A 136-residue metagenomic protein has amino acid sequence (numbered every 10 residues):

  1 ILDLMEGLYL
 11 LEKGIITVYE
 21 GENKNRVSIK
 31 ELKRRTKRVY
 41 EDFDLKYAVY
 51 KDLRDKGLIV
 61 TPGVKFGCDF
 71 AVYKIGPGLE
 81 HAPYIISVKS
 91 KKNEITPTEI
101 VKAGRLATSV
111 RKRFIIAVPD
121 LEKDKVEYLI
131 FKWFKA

Functional and structural regions predicted by a protein language model:
I1-Y50, I59, L79, P83-A136: Conserved phosphate-interacting/catalytic interface
K56: Conserved dinucleotide-binding and phosphotransfer motif residues
V64-I86: Short acidic loop-to-beta-strand element that houses the catalytic metal-binding Asp/Glu of nuclease active sites
